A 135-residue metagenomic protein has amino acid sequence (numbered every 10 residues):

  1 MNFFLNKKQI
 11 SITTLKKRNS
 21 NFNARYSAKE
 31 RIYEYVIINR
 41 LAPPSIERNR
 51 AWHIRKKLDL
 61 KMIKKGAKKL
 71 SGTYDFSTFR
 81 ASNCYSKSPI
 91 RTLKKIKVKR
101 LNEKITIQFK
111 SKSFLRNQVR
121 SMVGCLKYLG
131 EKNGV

Functional and structural regions predicted by a protein language model:
M1-V135: Structured-RNA-binding interfaces characteristic of tRNA pseudouridine synthases
